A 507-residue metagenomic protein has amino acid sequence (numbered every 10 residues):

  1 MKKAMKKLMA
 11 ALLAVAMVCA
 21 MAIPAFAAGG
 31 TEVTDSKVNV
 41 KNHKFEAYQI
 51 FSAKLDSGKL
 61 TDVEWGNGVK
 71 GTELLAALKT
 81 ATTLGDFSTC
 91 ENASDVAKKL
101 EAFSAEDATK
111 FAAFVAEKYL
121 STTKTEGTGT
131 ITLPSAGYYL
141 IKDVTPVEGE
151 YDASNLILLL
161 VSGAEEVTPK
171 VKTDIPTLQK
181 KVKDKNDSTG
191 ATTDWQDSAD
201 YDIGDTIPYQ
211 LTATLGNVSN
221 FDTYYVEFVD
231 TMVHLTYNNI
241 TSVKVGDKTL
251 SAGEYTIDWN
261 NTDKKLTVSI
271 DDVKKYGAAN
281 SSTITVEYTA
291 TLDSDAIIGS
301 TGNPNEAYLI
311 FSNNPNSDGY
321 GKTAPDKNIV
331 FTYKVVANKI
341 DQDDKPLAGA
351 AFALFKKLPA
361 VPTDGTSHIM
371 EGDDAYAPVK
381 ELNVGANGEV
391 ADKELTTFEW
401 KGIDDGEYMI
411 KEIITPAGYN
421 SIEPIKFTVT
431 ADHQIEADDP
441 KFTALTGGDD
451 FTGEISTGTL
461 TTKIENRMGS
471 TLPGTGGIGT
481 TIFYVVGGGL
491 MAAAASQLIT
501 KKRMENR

Functional and structural regions predicted by a protein language model:
K2-R507: Solvent-exposed loop/turn and edge beta-strand elements of beta-rich ligand-binding domains
